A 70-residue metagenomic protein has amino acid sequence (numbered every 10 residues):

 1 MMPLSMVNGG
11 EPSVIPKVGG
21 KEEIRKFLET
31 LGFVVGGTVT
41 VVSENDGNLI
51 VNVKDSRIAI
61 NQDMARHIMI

Functional and structural regions predicted by a protein language model:
M1-I70: Compact, glycine-rich, soluble single-domain proteins
